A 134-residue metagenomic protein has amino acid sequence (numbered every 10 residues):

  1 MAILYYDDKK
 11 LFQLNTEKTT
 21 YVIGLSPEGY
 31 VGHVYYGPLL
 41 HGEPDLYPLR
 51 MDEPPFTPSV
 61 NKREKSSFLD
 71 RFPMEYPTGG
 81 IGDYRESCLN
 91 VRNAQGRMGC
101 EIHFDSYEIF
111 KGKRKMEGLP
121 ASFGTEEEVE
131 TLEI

Functional and structural regions predicted by a protein language model:
M1-I134: N-terminal accessory beta-strand-rich subdomains and adjacent acidic, glycine-rich linkers that precede catalytic cores
